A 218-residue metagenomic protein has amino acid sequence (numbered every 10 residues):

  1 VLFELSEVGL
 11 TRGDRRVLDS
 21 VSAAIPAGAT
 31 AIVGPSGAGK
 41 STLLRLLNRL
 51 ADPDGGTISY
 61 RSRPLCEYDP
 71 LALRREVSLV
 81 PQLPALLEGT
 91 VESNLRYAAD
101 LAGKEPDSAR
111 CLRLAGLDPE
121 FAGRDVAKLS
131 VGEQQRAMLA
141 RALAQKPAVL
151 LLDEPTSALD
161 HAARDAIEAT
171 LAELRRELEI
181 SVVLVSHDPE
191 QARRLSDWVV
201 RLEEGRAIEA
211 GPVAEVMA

Functional and structural regions predicted by a protein language model:
N48: Helix-to-loop junction immediately C-terminal to a conserved catalytic motif
G56-P64, L73: Conserved ABC transporter NBD signature motif
E105-F121: Conserved ABC ATPase "signature" region
D125-L129, E133: Conserved ABC ATPase signature
L150-D153: Catalytic Walker B motif of ABC-type/P-loop ATPase nucleotide-binding domains
H161-A163: Helix N-cap at the start of a conserved alpha-helix in ABC-type nucleotide-binding domains
S186-H187: H-loop/switch region of ABC-family ATPase nucleotide-binding domains
